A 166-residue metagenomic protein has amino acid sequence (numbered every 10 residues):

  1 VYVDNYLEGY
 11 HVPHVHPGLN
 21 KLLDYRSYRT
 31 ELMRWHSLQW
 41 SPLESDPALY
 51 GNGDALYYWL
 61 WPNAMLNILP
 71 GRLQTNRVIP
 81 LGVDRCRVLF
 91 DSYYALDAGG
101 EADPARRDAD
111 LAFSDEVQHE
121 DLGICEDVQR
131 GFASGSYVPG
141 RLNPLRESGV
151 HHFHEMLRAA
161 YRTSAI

Functional and structural regions predicted by a protein language model:
V1-I166: C-terminal catalytic domain of Rieske-type non-heme iron oxygenases
